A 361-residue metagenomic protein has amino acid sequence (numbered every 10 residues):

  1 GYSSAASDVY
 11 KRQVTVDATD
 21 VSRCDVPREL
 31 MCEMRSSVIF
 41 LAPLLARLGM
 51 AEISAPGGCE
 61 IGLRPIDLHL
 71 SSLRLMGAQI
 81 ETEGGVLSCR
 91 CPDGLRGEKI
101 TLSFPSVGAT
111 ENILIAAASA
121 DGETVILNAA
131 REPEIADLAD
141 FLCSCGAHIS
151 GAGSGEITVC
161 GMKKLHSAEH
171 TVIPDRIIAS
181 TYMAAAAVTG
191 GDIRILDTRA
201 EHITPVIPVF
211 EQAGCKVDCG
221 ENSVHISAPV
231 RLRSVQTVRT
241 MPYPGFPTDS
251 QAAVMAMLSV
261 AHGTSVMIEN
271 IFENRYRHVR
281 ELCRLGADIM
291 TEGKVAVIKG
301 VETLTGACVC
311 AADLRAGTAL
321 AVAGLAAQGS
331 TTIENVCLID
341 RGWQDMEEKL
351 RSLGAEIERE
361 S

Functional and structural regions predicted by a protein language model:
G1-A6, Y10: Single conserved hydrophobic/aromatic residue that forms the stacking wall/gate of nucleotide- or nucleobase-binding
S4, A200-K216, H225, P229-L232 (+1 more regions): Conserved loop->alpha-helix
R12-I61, R90-R131, C143, C160-E201 (+3 more regions): Structural motif
E60-L75, I80-G84: Well-ordered mid-protein domain cores that form the structural environment of catalytic cofactors
E81-E83, G146-I157, D192-T198, G214-I226 (+3 more regions): Flexible, glycine/charged-enriched surface loops at secondary-structure junctions
F210, A256, L282, V322 (+1 more regions): Hydrophobic, well-ordered secondary-structure elements that form the walls of internal hydrophobic environments
